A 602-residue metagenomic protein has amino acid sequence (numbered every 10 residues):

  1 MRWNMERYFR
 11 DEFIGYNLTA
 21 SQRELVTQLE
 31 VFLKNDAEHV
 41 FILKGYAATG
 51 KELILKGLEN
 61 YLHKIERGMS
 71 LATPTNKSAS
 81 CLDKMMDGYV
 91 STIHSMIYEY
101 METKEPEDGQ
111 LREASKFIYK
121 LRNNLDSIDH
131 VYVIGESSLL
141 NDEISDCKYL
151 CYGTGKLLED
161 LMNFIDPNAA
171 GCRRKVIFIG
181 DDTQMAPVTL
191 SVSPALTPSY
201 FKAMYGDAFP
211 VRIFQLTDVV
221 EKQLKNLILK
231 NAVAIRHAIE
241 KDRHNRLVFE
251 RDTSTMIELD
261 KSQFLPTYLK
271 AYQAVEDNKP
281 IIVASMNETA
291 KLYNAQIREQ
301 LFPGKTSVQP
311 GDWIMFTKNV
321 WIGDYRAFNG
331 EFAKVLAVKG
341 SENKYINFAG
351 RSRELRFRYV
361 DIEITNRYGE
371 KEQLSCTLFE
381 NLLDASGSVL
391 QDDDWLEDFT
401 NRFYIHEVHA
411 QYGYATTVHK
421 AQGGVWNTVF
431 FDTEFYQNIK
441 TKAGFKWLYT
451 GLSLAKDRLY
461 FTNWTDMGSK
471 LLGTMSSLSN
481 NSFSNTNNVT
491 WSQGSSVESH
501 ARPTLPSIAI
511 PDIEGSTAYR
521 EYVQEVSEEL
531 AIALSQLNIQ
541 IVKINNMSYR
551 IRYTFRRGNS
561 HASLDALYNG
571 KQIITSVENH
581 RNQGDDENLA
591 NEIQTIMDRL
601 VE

Functional and structural regions predicted by a protein language model:
M1-N17: Charged, amphipathic alpha-helical linker segments immediately N-terminal to NTP-binding catalytic cores
W3-Y8, L25-E30, D36-A37, D160 (+3 more regions): Conserved helicase motor core of P-loop NTPases
L18, L71, I282: Conserved SAM-binding loop
T19, E38, N76-K77, Q411 (+1 more regions): Catalytic phosphate/metal-binding cores of nucleic-acid and nucleotide-processing enzymes, i.e., regions that mediate
T27, V31-F32, H39-H244: ASCE P-loop NTPase helicase motor core
T49-I54, V90-S91, T217, K222-L224 (+4 more regions): Core RecA-like ATPase module of SF1/SF2 helicases and allied nucleic-acid translocases
H500-E528: N-terminal presequence-like segments and adjacent domain-start helices
